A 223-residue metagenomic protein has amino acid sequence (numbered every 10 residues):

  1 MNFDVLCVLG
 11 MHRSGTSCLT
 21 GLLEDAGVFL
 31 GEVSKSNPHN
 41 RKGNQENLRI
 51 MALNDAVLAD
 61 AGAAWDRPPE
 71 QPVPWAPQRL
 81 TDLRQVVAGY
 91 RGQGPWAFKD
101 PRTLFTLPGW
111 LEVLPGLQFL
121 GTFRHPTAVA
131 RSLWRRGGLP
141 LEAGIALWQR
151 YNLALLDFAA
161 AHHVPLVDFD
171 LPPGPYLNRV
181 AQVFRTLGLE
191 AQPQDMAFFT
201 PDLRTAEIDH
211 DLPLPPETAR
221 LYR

Functional and structural regions predicted by a protein language model:
M1-L80, F199, R204-A206: PAPS-dependent sulfotransferase catalytic core
M1-N2, Q78, Q85, L156 (+2 more regions): PAPS-dependent sulfotransferases, especially Golgi type II membrane carbohydrate sulfotransferases
H12, N37-H39, N44-Q45, Y90 (+3 more regions): Histidine (H) residue identity feature
R13, V73-P77, D100, I145 (+3 more regions): Generic detection of long, well-ordered alpha-helical segments
A56, A63, L80-P193: PAPS-dependent sulfotransferase catalytic domain
P69-P77, L133-L139, H163-L166, A197-L212: Hydrophobic transmembrane alpha-helix bundles
